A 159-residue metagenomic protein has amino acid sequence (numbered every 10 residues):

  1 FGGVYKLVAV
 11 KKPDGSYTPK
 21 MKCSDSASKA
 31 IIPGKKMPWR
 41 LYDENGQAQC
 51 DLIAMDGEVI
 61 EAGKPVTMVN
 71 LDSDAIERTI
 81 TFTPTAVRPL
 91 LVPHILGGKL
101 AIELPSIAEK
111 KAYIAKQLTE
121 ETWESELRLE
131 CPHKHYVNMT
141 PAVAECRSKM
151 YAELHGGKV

Functional and structural regions predicted by a protein language model:
F1-V159: Gly/Ser/Thr/Ala-enriched C-terminal appendages of enzymes
